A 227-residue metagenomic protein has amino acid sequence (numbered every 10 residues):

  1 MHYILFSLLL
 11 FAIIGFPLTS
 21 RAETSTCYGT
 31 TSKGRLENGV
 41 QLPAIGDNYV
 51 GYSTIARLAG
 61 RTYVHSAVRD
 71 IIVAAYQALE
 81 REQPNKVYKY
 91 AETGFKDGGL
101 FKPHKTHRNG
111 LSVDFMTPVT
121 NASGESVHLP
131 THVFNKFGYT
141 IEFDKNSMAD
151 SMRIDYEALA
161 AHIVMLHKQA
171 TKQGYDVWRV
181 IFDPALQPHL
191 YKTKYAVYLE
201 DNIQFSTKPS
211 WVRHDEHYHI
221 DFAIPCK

Functional and structural regions predicted by a protein language model:
M1-L5: Positively charged n-region of N-terminal signal peptides that target proteins for export
S7-G15: Bacterial N-terminal signal peptides
G15-K227: Extracytoplasmic glycan-interaction modules
